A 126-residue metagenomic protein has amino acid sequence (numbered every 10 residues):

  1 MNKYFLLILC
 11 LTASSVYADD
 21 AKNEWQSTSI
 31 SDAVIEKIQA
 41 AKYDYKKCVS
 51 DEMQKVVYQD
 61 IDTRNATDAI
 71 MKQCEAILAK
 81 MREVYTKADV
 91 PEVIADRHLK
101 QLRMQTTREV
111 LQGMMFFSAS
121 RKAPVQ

Functional and structural regions predicted by a protein language model:
Y4-A13: Sec-dependent N-terminal signal peptides
L7, A41-D44, G113, Q126: Short amphipathic alpha-helical "recognition" segments used for binding
T12-A13, M53, V93, V125: Amphipathic alpha-helical interaction segments
S14-A18: Sec/Tat signal peptide C-region and signal peptidase I cleavage site
N23-W25: Short, low-structural-confidence N-terminal segments
S27-E83: Short N-proximal segments of mature Sec-exported proteins
R64-Q126: Compact alpha-helical subdomains of small soluble proteins
